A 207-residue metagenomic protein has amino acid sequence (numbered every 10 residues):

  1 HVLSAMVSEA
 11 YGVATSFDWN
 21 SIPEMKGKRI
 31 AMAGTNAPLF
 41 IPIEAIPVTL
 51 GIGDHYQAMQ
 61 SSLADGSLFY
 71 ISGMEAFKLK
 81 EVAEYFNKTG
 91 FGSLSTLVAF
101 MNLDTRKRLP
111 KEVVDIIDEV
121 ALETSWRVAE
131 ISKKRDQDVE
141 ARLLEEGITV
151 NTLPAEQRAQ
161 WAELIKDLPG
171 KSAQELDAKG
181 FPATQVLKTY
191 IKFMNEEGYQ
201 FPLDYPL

Functional and structural regions predicted by a protein language model:
H1-L207: N-terminal secretory/targeting leader peptides
